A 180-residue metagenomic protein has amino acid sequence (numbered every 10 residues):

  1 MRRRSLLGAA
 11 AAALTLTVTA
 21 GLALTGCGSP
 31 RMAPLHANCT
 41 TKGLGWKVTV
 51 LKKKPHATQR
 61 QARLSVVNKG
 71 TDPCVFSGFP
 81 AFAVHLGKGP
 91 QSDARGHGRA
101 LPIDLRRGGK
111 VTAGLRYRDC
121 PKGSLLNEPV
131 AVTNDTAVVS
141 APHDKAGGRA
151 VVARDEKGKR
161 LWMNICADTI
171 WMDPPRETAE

Functional and structural regions predicted by a protein language model:
M1-T25: Sec-dependent bacterial lipoprotein signal peptides
A20-N38: C-terminal region of N-terminal signal peptides and the immediate post-cleavage residues of exported proteins
V50-Q59, D104-R106, N127: Short, solvent-exposed beta-strand/turn "edge" segments of beta-rich domains on protein surfaces
A57-R63, A131-T133: Short, solvent-exposed loop/turn segments enriched in Ser/Thr/Gly
L64-T71: Asparagine-centered strand-capping/turn motif at beta-strand->loop junctions
P73-Q91: Short acidic, flexible loop segments centered on an aromatic residue
A94-K122: Intrinsically disordered, low-complexity Pro/Gly/Ser/Thr-rich segments with frequent PxxP/GP/PP motifs and embedded
C120-M172: Terminal connector regions
